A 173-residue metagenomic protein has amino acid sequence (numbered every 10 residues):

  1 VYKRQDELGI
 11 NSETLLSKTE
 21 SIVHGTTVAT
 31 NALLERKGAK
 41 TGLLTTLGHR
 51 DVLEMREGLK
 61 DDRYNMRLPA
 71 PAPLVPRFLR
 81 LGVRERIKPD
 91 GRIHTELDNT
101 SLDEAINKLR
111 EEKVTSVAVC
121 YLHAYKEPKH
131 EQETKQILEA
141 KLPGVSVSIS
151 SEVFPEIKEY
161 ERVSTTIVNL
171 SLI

Functional and structural regions predicted by a protein language model:
K3-I173: N-terminally biased helix-coil "hinge/interface" segments that flank
